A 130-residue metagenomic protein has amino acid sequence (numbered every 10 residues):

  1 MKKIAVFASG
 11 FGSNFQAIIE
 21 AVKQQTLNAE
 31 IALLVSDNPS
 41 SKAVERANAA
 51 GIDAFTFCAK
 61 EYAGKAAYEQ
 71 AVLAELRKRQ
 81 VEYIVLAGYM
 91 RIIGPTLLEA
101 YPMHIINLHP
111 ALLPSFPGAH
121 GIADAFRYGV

Functional and structural regions predicted by a protein language model:
M1-V130: One-carbon transfer enzymes
